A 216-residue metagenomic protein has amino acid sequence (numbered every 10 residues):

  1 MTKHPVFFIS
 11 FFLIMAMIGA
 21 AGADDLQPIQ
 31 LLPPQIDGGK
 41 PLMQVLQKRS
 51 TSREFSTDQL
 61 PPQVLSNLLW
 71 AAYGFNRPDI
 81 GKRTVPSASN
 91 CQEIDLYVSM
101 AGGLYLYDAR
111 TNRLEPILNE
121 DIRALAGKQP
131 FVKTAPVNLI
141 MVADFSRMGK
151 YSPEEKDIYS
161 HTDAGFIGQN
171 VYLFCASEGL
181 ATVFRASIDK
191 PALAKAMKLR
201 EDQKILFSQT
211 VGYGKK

Functional and structural regions predicted by a protein language model:
M1-I9: Bacterial N-terminal signal peptides that target proteins for export
I9-M17: Bacterial N-terminal signal peptides
A21-A135: N-terminal amphipathic, basic helical "cap/leader" segment at the start of enzyme domains
Q35, M141-F145, Y213: Short, small-residue-rich loop/turn micro-motifs
R49, L68, L96, V137-M148 (+1 more regions): Small-aliphatic-rich amphipathic alpha-helix that forms the alpha element of a beta-alpha
K133-P136, D202-K204: Short coil/turn connectors at secondary-structure junctions
L199-K216: A glycine-rich helix N-cap at a beta->alpha junction
